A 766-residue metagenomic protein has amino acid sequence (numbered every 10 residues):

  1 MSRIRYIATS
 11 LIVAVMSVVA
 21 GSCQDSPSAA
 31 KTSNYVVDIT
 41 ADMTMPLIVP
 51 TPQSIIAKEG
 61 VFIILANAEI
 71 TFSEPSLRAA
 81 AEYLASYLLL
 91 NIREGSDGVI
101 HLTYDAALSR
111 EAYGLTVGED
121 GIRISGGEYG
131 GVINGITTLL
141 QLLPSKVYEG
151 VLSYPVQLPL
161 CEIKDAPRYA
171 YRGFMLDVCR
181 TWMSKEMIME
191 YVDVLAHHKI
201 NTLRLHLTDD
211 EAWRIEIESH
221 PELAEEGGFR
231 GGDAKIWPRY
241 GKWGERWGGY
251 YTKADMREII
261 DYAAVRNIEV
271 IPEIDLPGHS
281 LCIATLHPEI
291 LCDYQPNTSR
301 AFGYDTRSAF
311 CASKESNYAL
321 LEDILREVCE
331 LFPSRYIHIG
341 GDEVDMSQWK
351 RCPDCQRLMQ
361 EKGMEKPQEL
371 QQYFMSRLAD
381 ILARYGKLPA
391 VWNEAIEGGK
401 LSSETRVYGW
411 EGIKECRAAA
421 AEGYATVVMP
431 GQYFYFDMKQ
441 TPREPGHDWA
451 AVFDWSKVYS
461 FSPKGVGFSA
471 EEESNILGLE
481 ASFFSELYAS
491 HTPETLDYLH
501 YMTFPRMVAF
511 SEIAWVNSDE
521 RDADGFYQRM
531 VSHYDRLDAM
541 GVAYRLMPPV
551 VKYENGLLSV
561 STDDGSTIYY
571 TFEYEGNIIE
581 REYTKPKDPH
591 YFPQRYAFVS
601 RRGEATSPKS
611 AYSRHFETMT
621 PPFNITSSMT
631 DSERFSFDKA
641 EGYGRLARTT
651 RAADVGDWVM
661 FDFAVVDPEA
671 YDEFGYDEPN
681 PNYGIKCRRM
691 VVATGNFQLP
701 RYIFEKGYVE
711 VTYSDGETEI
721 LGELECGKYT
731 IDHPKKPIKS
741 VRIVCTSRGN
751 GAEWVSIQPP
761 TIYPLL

Functional and structural regions predicted by a protein language model:
S10-V18: Bacterial N-terminal signal peptides
C23-A170, A390-I396, D535-A539: Acidic, contiguous N-terminal accessory segments
L108-A319, D323-Y336, R377, I381 (+1 more regions): Feature activates predominantly on carbohydrate-active enzymes
A301, R307-S403, W410-I413, R417: Active-site neighborhood of glycoside hydrolase catalytic domains
P389-E394, L401-T405, E411-S561: Flexible, acidic glycine-rich loops studded with aromatic residues
V516-D519, Y527-G642, R651: Low-complexity, disordered linker/stalk regions enriched in Pro/Thr/Ser/Gly
A611-C687, A693-G707, E723, G751-W754 (+1 more regions): Disordered, acidic Ser/Thr/Pro-rich linker "stalks" and the adjacent N-terminal cap of the next globular domain
I743-G751: Short beta-strand-plus-loop segments that form exposed binding edges in beta-rich domains
